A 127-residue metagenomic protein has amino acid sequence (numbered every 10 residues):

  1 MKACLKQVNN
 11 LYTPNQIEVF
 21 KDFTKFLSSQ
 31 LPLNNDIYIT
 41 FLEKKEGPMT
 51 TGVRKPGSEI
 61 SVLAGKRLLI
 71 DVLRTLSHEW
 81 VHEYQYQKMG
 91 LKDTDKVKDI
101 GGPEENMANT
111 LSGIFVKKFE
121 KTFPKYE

Functional and structural regions predicted by a protein language model:
K2-P56, E120, K125: Auxiliary, metal-adjacent structural segments of Zn-dependent hydrolase domains
T24, W80, S112: Short amphipathic alpha-helical/adjacent loop interface patches that line ligand and macromolecule-binding sites
P32-N34, P56-S58, L73-S77, G113: Disordered, low-complexity tails and leader-like regions
I70-R74, Y86-K117, K121-K125: Post-HEXXH active-site segment of zinc metalloproteases
S77, V81, Q85: Short active-site segment of divalent metal-dependent hydrolases/proteases that encodes the spacing between
